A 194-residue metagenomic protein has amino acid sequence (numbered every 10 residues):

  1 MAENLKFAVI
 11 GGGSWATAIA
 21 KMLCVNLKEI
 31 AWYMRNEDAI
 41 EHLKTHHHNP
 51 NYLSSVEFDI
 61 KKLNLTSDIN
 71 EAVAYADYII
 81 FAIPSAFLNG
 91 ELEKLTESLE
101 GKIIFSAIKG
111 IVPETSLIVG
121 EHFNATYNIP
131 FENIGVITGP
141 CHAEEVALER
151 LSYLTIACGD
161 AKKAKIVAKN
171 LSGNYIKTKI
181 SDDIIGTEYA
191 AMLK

Functional and structural regions predicted by a protein language model:
M1-V56, K62-S67, V73: NAD(P)+-binding Rossmann beta1-loop-alpha1 motif at the extreme N-terminus of oxidoreductases
D38-H42, P113-T115, A164: Short, charged/polar "capping" segments at the starts of alpha-helices and the immediately preceding loops
H47-Y52, H122-N124, S152-T155: Short, hinge-like loop/turn segments at secondary-structure boundaries
T66-A74, Y78-L151, V167-K169: Rossmann-like NAD(P)(H) cofactor-binding subdomain of soluble oxidoreductases
S98, T126-I134, L151-K194: Internal alpha-helical scaffold of NAD(P)-dependent oxidoreductase catalytic cores
